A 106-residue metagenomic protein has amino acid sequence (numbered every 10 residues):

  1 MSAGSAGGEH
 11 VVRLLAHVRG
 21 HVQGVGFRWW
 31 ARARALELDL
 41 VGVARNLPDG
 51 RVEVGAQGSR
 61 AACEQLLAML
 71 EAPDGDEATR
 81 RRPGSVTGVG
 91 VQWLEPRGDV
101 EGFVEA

Functional and structural regions predicted by a protein language model:
M1-A106: Intrinsically disordered, low-complexity, mixed-charge
